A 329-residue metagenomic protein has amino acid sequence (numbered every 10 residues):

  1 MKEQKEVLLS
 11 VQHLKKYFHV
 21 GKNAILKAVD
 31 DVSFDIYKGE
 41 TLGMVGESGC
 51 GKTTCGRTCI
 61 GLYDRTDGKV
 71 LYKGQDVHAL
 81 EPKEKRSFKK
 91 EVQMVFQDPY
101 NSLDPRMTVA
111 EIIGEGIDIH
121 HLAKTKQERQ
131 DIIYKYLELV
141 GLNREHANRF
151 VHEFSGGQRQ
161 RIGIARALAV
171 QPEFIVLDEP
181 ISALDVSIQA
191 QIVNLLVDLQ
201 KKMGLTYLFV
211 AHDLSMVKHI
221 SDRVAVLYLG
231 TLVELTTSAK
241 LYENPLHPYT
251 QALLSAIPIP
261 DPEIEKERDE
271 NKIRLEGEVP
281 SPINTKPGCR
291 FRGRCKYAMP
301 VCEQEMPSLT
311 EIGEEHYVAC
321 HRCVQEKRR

Functional and structural regions predicted by a protein language model:
K2-V7, I25, T237-R329: Short catalytic/signature loops enriched in Gly
I60: Helix-to-loop junction immediately C-terminal to a conserved catalytic motif
G68-D76: Conserved ABC transporter NBD signature motif
D76, H121, Q127-E145, L254-S255: Conserved ABC ATPase "signature" region
F150-F154, Q158: Conserved ABC ATPase signature
Q171: Conserved catalytic motifs of ABC-family nucleotide-binding domains
V176, P180-L184, I188-K266: P-loop NTP-binding/switch modules centered on Walker-like glycine-rich loops
